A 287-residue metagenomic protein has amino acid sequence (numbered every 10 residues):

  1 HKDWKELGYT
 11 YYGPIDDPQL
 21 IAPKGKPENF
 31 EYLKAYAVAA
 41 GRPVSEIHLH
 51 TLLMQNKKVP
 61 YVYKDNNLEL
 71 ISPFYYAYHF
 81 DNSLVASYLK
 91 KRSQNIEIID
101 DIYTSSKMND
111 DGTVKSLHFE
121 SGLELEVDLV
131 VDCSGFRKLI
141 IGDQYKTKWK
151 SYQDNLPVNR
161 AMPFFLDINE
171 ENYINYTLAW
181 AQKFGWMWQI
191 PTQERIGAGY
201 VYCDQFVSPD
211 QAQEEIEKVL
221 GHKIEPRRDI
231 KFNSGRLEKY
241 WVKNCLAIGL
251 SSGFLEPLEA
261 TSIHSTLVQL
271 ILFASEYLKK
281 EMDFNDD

Functional and structural regions predicted by a protein language model:
H1-P60: Dinucleotide-binding Rossmann-like beta1-alpha1 core, especially the glycine-rich loop that anchors the ADP
K5, N109-K115, K239-K243: A short, glycine/Asx- and small/polar-enriched loop/turn that sits immediately N-terminal to a beta-strand
L68-I216, L220, L270: Predominantly flavin-linked oxidoreductase catalytic cores and closely associated redox partners
Q189, Y240-L258: Short FAD-binding loop at a beta-strand-to-alpha-helix junction that anchors the flavin cofactor in diverse
H222-A247: Flavin (FAD/FMN) cofactor-binding core of flavoprotein oxidoreductases
F254-A274: A conserved FAD-binding loop/helix module that cradles the flavin
L272-D287: Active-site-proximal substrate-binding core of FAD-dependent oxidoreductases
